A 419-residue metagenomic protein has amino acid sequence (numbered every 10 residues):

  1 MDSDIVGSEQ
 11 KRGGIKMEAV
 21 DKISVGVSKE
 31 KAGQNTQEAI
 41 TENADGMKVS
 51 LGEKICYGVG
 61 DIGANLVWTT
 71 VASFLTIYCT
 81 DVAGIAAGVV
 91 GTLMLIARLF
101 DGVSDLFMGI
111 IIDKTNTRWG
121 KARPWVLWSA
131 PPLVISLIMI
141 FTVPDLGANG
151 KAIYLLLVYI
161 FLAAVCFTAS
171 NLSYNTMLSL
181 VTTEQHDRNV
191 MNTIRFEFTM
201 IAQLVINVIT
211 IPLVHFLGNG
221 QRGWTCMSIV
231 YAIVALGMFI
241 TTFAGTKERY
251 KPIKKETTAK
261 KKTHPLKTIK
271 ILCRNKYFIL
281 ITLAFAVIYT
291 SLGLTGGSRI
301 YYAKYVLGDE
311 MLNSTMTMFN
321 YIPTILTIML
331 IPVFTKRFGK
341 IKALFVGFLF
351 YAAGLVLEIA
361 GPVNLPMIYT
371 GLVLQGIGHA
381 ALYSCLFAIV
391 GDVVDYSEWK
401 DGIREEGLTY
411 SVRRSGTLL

Functional and structural regions predicted by a protein language model:
M1-K16: Short, Lys/Arg-enriched N-terminal segments with co-localized hydrophobic residues within the first ~10-30 amino acids
K11-G13, N35-E38: Positively charged, low-complexity intrinsically disordered regions
E18-E30, T36-L419: Membrane-embedded alpha-helical bundles of multi-pass transporters/translocases, especially carrier/permease families
